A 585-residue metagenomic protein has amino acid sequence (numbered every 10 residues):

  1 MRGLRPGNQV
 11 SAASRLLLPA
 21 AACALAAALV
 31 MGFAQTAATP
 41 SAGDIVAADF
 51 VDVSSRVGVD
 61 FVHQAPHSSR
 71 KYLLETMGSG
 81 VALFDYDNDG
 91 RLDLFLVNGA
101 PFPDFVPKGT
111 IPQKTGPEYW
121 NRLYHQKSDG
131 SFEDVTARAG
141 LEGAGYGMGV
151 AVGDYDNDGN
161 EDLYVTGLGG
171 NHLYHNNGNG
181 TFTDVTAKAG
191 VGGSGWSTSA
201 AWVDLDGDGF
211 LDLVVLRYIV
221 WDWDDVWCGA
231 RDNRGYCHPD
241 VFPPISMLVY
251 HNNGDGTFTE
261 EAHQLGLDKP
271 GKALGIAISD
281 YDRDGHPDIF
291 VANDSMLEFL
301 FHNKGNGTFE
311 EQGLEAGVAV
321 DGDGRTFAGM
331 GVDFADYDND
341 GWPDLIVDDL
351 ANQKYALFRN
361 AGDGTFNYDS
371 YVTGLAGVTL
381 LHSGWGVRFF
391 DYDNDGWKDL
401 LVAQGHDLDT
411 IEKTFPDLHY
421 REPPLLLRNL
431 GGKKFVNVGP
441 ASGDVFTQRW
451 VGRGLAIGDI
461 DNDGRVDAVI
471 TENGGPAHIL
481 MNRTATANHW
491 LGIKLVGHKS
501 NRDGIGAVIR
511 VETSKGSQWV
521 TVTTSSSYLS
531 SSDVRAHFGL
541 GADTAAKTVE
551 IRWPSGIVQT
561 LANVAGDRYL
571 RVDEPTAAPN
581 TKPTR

Functional and structural regions predicted by a protein language model:
P19-G32: Bacterial N-terminal signal peptides
T39, G43-D49, V57, H67 (+3 more regions): Gly/Ser/Thr/Pro-enriched helix-cap/hinge segments flanking short amphipathic alpha-helices
F50-V53, S131-L141, T181-V191, D255-L267 (+3 more regions): Blade-edge beta-strand/turn elements of extracellular beta-propeller and related beta-sheet repeat scaffolds
V59-G80, P117, A139-A151, G190-A201 (+8 more regions): Repeat-based blade/solenoid architectures
G78-N88, H125, Y146-N160, L173-H175 (+10 more regions): Beta-propeller blade termini
L94-N98, D158-G167, L213-R217, D288-N293 (+5 more regions): Hydrophobic beta-strand segments that make up the repeating blades of beta-propeller and related beta-repeat
V97-G116, R217-F242, V402-Y420: Short, conserved, GDST-rich strand-edge loop motifs in beta-rich repeat architectures
Y119-Q126, I245-N252, H302, R359 (+1 more regions): Beta-propeller blade signature
